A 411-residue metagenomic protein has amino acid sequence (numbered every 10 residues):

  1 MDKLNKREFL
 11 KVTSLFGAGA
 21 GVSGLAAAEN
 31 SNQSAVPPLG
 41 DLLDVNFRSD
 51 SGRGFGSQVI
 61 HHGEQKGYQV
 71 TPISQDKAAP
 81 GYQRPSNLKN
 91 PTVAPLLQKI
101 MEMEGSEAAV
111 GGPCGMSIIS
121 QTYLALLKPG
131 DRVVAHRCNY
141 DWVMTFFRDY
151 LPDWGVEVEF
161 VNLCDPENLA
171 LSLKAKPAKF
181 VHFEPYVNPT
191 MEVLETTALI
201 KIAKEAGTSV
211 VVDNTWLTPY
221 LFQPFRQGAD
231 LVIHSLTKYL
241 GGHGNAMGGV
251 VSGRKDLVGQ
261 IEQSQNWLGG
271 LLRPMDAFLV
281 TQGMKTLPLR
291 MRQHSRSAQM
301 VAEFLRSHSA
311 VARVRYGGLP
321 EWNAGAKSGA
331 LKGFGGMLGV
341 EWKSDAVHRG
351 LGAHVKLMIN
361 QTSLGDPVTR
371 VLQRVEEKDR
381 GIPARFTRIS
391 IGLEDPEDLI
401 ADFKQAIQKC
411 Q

Functional and structural regions predicted by a protein language model:
D2, E8-E29: N-terminal export signals
G24-Q58: C-terminal segment of N-terminal export signals and the immediately downstream linker at the start of the mature
A35-D44, A108-R306, A310, R315 (+1 more regions): Conserved PLP-enzyme active-site core in the AAT-like
H62-G63, P72-S117, W142-Y150: Conserved N-terminal alpha-helix of the aminotransferase class I/II PLP-enzyme fold
R148-D149, R370-Q411: PLP-dependent enzyme catalytic core of the Aspartate aminotransferase-like
L268-G269, H354-G365, A406-Q411: A common structural junction motif
V280-L289, G335-K343, T387-G392: Short, well-ordered beta-strand elements within core beta-sheets of diverse protein domains
Q299-K356, T362, P367-V368, R374-G381: Conserved small-domain helix->loop->beta segment predominantly found in fold-type I
